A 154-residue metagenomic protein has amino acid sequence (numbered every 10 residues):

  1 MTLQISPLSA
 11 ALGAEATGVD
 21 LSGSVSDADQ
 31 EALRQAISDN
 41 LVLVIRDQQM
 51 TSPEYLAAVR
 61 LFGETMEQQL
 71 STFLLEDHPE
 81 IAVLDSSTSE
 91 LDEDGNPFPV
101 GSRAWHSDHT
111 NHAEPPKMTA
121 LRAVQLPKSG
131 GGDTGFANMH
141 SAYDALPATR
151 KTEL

Functional and structural regions predicted by a protein language model:
T2-L154: Non-heme Fe(II) oxygenase catalytic core, chiefly the N-lobe of the double-stranded beta-helix
